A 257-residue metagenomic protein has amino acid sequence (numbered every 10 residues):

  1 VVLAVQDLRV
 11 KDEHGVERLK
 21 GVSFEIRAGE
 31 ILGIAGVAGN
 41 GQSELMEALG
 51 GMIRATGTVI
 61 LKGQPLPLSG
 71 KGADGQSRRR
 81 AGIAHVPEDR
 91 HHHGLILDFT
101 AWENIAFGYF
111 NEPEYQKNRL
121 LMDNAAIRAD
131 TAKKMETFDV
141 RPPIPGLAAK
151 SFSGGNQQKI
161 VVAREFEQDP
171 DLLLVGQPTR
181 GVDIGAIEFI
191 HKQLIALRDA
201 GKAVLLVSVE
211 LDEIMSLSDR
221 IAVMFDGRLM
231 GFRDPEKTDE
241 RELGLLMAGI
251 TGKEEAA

Functional and structural regions predicted by a protein language model:
V1-A257: Glycine-rich phosphate-binding loops of nucleotide-dependent enzymes
